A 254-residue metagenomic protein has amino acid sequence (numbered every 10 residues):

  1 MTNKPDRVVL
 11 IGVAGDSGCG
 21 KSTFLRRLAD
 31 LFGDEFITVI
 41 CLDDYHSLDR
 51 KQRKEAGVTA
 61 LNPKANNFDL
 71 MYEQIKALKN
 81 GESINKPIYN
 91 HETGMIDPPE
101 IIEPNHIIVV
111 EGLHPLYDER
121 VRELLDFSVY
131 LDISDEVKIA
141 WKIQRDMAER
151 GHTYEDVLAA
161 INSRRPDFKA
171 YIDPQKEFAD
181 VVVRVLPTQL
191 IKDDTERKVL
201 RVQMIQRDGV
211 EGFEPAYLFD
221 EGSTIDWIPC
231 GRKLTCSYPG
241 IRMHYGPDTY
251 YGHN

Functional and structural regions predicted by a protein language model:
T2, I107, E123, D135 (+2 more regions): C-terminal accessory "lid"/substrate-recognition subdomains
T2-V8: Phosphate-binding P-loop
L10-G12: Short hydrophobic/aromatic beta-strand immediately N-terminal to the Walker A/P-loop
S17: The conserved Walker
K21: Conserved lysine of the Walker
F24, L28: Hydrophobic positions on the alpha1 helix immediately C-terminal to the Walker A/P-loop
E35-C41, S47-T93, I107: Conserved nucleotide-sensing/catalytic segment adjacent to the nucleotide-binding pocket in NTP-handling enzymes
